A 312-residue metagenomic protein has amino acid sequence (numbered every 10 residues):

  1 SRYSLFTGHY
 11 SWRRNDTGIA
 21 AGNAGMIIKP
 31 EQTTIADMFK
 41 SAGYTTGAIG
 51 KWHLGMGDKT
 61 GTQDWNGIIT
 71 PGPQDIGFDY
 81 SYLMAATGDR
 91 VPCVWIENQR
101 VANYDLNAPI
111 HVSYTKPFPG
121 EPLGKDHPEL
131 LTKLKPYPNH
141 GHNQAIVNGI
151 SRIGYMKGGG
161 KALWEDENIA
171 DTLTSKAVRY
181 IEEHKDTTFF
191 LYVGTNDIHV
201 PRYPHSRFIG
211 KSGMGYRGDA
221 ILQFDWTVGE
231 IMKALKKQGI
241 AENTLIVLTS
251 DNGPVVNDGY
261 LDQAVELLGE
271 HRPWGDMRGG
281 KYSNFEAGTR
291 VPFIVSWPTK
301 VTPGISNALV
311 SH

Functional and structural regions predicted by a protein language model:
S1-H312: Formylglycine-dependent sulfatase
